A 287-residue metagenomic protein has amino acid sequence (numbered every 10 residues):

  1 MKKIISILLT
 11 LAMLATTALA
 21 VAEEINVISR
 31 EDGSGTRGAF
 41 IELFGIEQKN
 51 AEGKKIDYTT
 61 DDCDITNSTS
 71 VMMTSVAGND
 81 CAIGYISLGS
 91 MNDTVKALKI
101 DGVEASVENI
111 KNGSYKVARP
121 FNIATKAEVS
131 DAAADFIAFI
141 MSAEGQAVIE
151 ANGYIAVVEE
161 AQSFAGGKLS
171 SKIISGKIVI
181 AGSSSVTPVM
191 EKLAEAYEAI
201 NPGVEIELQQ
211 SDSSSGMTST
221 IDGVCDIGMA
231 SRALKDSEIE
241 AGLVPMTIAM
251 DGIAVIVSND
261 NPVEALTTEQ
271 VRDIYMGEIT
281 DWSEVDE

Functional and structural regions predicted by a protein language model:
M1-L8: Positively charged n-region of N-terminal signal peptides that target proteins for export
I4, T16-L19: Charged/polar interaction segments and conserved charged motifs
V21-E287: Exported/periplasmic ABC-transporter solute-binding proteins
